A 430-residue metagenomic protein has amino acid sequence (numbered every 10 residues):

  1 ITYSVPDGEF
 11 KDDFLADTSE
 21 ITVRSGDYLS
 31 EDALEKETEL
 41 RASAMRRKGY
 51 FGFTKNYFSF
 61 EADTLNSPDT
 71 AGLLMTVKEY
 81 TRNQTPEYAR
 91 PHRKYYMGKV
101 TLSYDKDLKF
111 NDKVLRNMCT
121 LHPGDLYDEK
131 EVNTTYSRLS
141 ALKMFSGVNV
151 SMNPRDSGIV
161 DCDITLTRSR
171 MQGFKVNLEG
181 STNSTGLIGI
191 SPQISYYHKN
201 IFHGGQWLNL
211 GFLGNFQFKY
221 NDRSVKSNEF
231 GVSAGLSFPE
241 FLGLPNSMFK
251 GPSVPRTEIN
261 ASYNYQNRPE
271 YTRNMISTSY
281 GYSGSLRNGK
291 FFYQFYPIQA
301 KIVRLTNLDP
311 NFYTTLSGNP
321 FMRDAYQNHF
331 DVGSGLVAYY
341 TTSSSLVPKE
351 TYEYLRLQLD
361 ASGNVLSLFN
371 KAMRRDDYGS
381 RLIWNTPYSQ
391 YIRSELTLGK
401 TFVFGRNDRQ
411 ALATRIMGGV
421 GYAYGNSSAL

Functional and structural regions predicted by a protein language model:
I1-T182, L213, F218, M417-G419: Periplasmic polypeptide-binding modules associated with outer-membrane biogenesis and secretion
K36, L40, H92-Y95, F110 (+15 more regions): Generic recognition of stable, solvent-exposed alpha-helical segments in well-folded globular domains
A44-R47, M171-G173, R223-S427: Transmembrane beta-strand segments of outer-membrane beta-barrel domains in Gram-negative and organellar OMPs
F53-Y57, Y95, L102, S191 (+5 more regions): Extended beta-sheet lipid-handling architectures
Q84, L121, A141, H198 (+2 more regions): Conserved helix-loop functional segments at active or binding sites
K113, V148, F174-V176, L187 (+4 more regions): Extended hydrophobic-aromatic, low-complexity segments
C119, M152, Q172-T182, P192-H198 (+3 more regions): Transmembrane beta-strand segments that form the barrel wall of outer-membrane beta-barrel proteins
